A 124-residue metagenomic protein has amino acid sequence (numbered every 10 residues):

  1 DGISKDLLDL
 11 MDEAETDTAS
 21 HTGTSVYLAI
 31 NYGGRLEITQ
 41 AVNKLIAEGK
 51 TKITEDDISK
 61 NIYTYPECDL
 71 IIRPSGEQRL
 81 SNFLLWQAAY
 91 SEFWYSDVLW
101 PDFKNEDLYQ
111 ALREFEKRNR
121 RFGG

Functional and structural regions predicted by a protein language model:
D1-G124: Flexible, compositionally biased loop and terminal segments
